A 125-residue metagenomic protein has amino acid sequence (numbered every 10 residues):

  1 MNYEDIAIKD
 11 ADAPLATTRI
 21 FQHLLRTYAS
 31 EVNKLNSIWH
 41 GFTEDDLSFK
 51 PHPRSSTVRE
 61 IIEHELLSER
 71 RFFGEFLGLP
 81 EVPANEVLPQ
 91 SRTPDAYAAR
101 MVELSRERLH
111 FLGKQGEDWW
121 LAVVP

Functional and structural regions predicted by a protein language model:
M1-P125: Aromatic-glycine hotspot motif
